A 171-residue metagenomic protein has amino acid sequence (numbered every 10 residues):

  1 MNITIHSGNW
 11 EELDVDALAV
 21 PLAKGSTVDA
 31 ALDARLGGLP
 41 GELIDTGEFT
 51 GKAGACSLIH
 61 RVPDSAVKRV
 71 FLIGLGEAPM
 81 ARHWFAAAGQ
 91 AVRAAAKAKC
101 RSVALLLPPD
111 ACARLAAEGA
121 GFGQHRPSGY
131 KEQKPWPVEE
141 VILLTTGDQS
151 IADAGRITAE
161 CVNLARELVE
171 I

Functional and structural regions predicted by a protein language model:
M1-I171: Short amphipathic alpha-helical segment within the helicase RecA-like ATPase core that mediates nucleic-acid
